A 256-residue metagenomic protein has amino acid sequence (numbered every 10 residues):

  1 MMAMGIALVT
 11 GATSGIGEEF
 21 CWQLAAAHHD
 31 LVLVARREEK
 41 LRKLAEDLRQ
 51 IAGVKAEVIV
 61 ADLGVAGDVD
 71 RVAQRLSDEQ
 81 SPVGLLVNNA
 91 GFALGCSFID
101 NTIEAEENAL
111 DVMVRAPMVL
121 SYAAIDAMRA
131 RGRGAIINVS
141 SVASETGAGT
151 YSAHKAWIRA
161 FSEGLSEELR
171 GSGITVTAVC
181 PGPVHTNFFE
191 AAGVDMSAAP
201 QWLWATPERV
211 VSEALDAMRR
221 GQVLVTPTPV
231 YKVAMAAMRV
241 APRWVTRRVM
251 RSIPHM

Functional and structural regions predicted by a protein language model:
T13-S14: Conserved glycine-rich cofactor-binding loop
H28-L44: Conserved glycine-rich Rossmann-like NAD(P)H-binding loop of the short-chain dehydrogenase/reductase
N89-L94: Conserved NAD(P)H cofactor-binding loop of Rossmann-fold oxidoreductase domains
S97-F98, A105-L110: Substrate-binding pocket helix/loop in short-chain dehydrogenase/reductase
S121-Y122, E163: A short, exposed helix-loop element centered on a Lys and neighboring polar residues
S141: Residue(s) in the substrate-gating loop at a strand-loop-helix junction that position the organic substrate next
A178, A198-A234: C-terminal helical subdomain
